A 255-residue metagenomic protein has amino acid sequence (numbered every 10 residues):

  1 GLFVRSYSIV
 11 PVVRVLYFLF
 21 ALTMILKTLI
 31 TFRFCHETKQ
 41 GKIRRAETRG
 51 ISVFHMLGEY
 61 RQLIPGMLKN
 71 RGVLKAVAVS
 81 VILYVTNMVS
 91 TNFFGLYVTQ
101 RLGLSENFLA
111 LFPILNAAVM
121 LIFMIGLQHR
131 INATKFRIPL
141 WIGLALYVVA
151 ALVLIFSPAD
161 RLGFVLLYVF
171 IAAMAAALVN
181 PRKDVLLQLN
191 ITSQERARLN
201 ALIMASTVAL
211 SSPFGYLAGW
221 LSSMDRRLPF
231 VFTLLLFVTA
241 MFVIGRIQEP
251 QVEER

Functional and structural regions predicted by a protein language model:
G1-R14, S211-P229: Transmembrane alpha-helix termini and helix-breaking/packing motifs in multi-pass membrane transporters
V4-R5, F123-F136, S222: Helix-to-loop junctions at the C-terminal end of transmembrane segments in multipass secondary transporters
T28-E47, G245-R255: Helix-loop junctions on the cytosolic side of multi-pass membrane transporters, especially the intracellular loop
H36-V77: Juxtamembrane intracellular "pre-TM" segments in multi-pass secondary transporters
N92-L109: Short amphipathic helix-loop junctions that connect adjacent transmembrane helices in Major Facilitator Superfamily/SLC
L109-I131: Transmembrane alpha-helices of Major Facilitator/SLC transporters
I138-V153: Structural signature of the two symmetry-related core transmembrane helices
L178-I191: Intracellular juxtamembrane helix-capping segments at the cytosolic ends of symmetry-related transmembrane helices
